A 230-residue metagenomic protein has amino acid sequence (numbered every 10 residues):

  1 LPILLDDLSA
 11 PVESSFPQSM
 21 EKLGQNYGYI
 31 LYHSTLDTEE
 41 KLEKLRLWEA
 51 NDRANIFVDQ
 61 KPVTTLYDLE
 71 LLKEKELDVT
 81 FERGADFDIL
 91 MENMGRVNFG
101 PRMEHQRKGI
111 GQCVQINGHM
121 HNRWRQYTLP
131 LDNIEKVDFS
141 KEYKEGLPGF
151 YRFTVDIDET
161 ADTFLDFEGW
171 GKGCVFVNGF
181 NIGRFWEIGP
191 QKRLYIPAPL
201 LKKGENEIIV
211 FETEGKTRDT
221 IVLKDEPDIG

Functional and structural regions predicted by a protein language model:
L1-R107, C113-M120, I134-K141, T213-G215: Carbohydrate-binding surfaces of carbohydrate-active enzymes
N26-D37, G146-D158, K192-L194: Short beta-strands within extracellular/lumenal beta-sheet-rich domains
L42-V58, F87, V155-N178, F185-W186 (+1 more regions): Aromatic-lined ligand-binding clefts that engage carbohydrates, nucleic acids, or primary amines
V63-L69, F180-I188: Solvent-exposed serine/threonine-rich low-complexity stretches and specific carbohydrate-binding patches
L71-K73, P190-R193: Aromatic sugar-binding surface patches on proteins that engage polysaccharides or sugar-phosphate polymers
T80-R83, P199-K203: Surface-exposed, short loops/turns at beta-strand junctions within beta-sandwich domains
E92-M94, P101-R102, G171-W186, K202-G230: C-terminal functional regions that serve as terminal interaction/effector modules
I116-D158: Compositionally biased low-complexity segments at domain edges in trafficked proteins and select soluble regulators
